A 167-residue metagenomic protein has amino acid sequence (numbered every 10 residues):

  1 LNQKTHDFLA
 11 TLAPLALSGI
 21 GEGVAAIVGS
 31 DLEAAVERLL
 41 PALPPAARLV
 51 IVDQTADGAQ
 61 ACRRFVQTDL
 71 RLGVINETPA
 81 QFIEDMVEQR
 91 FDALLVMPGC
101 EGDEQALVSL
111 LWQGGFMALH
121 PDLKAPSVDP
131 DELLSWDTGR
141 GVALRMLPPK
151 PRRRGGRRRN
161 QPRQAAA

Functional and structural regions predicted by a protein language model:
N2-V24, A34-R38: Conserved alpha-helix/loop element of class I SAM-dependent methyltransferases that forms part of the SAM/SAH-binding
V24, R48, G114-M117: Short glycine-centered segments of the SAM/dcSAM-binding site in methyltransferase folds
V36-G73, A80: Class I SAM-dependent methyltransferase SAM/SAH-binding core
I83-L94: A short acidic, Gly/Pro-enriched loop at the edge of an enzyme's catalytic core that lines a small-molecule cofactor
D92-E104: A short SAM/SAH-binding and catalytic strip from SAM-dependent methyltransferases
D103-F116: A short glycine-rich, Lys/Arg-flanked "PGG" loop and its adjoining helix->strand segment in the class I
D131-A167: Core SAM-dependent methyltransferase catalytic element
